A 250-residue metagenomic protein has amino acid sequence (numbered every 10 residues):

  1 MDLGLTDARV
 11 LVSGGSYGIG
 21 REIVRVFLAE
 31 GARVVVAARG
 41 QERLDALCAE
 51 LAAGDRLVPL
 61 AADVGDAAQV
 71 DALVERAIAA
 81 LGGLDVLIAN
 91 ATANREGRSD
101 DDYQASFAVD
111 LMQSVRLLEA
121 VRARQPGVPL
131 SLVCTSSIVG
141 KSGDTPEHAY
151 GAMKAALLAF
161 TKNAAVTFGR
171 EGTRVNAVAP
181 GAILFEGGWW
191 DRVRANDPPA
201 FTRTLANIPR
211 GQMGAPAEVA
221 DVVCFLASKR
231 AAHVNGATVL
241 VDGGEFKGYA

Functional and structural regions predicted by a protein language model:
R9, G14-Y17: Conserved glycine-rich cofactor-binding loop
L118, M153, T161: Active-site helix of classical SDR
A123, V166-T167, A232: Alpha-helical segment proximal to the catalytic Tyr-Lys
S137: Residue(s) in the substrate-gating loop at a strand-loop-helix junction that position the organic substrate next
S142, C224, N235-A250: Short C-terminal tail/terminal secondary-structure segment of NAD(P)H-dependent dehydrogenase/reductase domains
G169, R174, V234-G236: Short, small/polar-rich loop/turn modules that mediate ligand/substrate recognition or access, typified
R170, I183-N207, G248-A250: A glycine/serine/threonine-rich, flexible loop-to-helix segment that serves as the NAD(P) cofactor-binding "lid"
